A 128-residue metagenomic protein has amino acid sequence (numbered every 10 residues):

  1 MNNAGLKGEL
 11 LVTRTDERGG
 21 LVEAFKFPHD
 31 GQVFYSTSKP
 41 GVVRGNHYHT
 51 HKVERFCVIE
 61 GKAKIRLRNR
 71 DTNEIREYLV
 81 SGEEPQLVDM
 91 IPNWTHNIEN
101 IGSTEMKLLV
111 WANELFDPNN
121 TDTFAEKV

Functional and structural regions predicted by a protein language model:
M1-D30, V43: A short, N-terminal "cap"/entry segment at the start of jelly-roll beta-barrel domains of the cupin/DSBH fold
N2-L10, D71-Y78, T95-V128: Double-stranded beta-helix
E17, H51-K52, E84, W94-T95 (+1 more regions): A generic "binding-loop/recognition-motif" signal
L21, G45-N46, I65-R66, L87-M90 (+2 more regions): Short beta-strand His + acidic residue motifs that chelate non-heme Fe in jelly-roll/DSBH and cupin folds
E23-A24, R44-T50, C57, E77-V80 (+1 more regions): Short histidine-centered beta-strand/loop micro-motifs that create catalytic or ligand/metal-coordination sites
F34-K52: Conserved short histidine dyad/triad with adjacent acidic residue
K39-G41, E83-P85, I91-N93: Tight coil/turn sites that cap or link beta-strands
H51-N69: Glycine- and acidic-residue-biased ligand/ion/polar-headgroup-sensing regions
